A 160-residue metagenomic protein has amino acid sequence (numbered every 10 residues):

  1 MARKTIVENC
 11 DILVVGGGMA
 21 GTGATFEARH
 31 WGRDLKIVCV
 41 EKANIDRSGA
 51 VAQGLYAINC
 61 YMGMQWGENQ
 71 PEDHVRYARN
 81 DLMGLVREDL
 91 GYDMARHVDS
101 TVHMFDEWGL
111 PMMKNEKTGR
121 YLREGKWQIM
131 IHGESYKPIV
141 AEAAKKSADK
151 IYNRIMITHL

Functional and structural regions predicted by a protein language model:
M1-N9: A short, basic/flexible loop-to-alpha-helix module at the beginning of a structural domain
R3-K4, L35-K36, E41-H159: Conserved N-terminal/central alpha/beta ligand/cofactor-binding core
D11-C39: N-terminal Rossmann-like FAD-binding beta1-loop-alpha1 element of flavoenzymes
